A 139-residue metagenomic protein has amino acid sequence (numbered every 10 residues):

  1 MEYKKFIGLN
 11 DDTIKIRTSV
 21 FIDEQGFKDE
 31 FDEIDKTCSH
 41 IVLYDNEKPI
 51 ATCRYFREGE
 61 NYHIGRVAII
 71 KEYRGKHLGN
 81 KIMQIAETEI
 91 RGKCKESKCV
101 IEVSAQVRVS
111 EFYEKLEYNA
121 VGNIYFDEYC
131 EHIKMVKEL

Functional and structural regions predicted by a protein language model:
M1-T13: A short beta-loop-alpha structural element at the N-terminal edge of CoA-dependent acyl/N-acetyltransferase catalytic
K15-K28: Helix-loop element at the rim of GNAT/NAT acetyltransferase active sites that forms part of the acceptor-substrate
D29-C53: Conserved beta-hairpin
K36-T37, E60, D127-E131: Short acidic/glycine-enriched loop/turn segments that link adjacent beta-strands
E60-K71: Conserved acetyl-CoA binding element of GNAT-fold acetyltransferases
I69, G75-E89: Conserved acetyl-CoA-binding loop-helix of GNAT-fold acetyltransferases
M83, E89-Q106: Conserved GNAT acetyl-CoA-binding A-motif
E102, E114, N119-K134: Conserved catalytic-core motifs of GNAT/GCN5-like acyltransferases
